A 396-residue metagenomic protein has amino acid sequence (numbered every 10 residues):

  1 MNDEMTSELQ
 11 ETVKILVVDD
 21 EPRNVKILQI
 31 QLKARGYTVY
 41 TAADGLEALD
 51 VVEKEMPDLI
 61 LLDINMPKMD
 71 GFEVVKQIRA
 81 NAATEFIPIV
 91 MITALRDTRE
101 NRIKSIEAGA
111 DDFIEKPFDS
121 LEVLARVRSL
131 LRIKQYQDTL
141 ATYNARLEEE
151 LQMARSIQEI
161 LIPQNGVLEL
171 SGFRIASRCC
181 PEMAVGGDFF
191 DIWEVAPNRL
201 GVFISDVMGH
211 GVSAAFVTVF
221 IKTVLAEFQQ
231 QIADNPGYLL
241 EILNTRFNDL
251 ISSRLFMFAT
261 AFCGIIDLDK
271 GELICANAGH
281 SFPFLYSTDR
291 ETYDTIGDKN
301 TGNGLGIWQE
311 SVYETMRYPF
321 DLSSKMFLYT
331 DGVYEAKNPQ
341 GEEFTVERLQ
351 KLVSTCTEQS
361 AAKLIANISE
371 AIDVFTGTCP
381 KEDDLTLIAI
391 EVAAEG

Functional and structural regions predicted by a protein language model:
M1-L16: Non-catalytic signal-transmission and effector/linker regions of two-component phosphorelay proteins
V13, R23, A43-E47, D58 (+1 more regions): Acidic catalytic/metal-coordinating carboxylates
K26-A34: Charged docking surfaces used in two-component/phosphorelay signaling
Q29, E73, E85, R96-D112: Alpha4 helix (beta4-alpha4-beta5 surface) of REC/receiver domains from two-component response regulators
E55-L61: Active-site beta3 strand of CheY-like receiver
M66, I78: Receiver (REC) domain active-site loop signature in two-component systems and cognate sites in sensor histidine kinases
A141-F327, C379-G396: … and, occasionally, acidic/histidine-rich disordered N-termini of signaling adaptors
F262, M316-L328, V333-G396: C-terminal catalytic subdomain
